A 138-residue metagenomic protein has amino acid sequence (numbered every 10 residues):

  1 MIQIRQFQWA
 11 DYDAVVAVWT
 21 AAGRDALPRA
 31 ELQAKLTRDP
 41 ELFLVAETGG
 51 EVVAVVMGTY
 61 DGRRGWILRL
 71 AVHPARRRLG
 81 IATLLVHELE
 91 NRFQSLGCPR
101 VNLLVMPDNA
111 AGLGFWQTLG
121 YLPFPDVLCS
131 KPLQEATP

Functional and structural regions predicted by a protein language model:
I2-R69, H73, V86-E88, R92 (+3 more regions): Acetyl-CoA-dependent GNAT
A26, L79, A110: Loop/helix-junction capping segments adjacent to catalytic residues or to phosphate/diphosphate-binding pockets
P74, L103-G112, S130, Q134: Conserved beta-strand-loop-alpha-helix junction that forms the acyl-donor binding cleft
R78-N91, T118: Conserved acetyl-CoA-binding loop-helix of GNAT-fold acetyltransferases
F93-V105: Conserved GNAT acetyl-CoA-binding A-motif
L104, L119, V127: Residues lining the SAM
A111, F115-F124: Short acidic, glycine/proline-enriched helix-loop-strand junctions
A136-P138: Short, charged/polar, Gly/Pro-enriched secondary-structure boundary elements
